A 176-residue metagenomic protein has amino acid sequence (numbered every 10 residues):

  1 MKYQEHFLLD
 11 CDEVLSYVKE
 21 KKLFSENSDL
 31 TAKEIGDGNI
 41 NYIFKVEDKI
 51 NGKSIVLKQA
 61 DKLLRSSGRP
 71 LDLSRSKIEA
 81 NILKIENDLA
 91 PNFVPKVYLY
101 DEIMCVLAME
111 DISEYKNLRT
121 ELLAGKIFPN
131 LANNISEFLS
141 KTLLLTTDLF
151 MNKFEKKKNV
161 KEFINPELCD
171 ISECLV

Functional and structural regions predicted by a protein language model:
M1-A32: Juxta-kinase regulatory segment immediately upstream of eukaryotic protein kinase catalytic domains
M1-D12, E155-V176: Active-site catalytic-loop/activation-segment of kinase and kinase-like phosphoryl-transfer enzymes
L8, D37, S74-K77: Conserved phosphate-coordination/catalytic loops
D12-L15, N41, S54: Short amphipathic alpha-helical segments
Y17-K21, E121, E167, C174-L175: Residues that form generic nucleotide/phosphate-binding pockets
N27-K49: ATP-binding glycine-rich phosphate-binding loop
L30, P95-K96, K158: Residue-level recognition of the N-termini of beta-strands and the immediately preceding loop/turn
K45-K153: ATP-binding pocket architecture of kinase catalytic cores
